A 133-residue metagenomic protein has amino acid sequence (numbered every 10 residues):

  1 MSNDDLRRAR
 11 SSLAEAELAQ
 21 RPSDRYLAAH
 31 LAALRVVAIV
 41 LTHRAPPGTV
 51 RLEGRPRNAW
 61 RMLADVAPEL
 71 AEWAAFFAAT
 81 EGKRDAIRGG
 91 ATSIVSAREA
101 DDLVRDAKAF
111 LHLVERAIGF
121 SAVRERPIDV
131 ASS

Functional and structural regions predicted by a protein language model:
M1-S133: Terminal alpha-helical segments
